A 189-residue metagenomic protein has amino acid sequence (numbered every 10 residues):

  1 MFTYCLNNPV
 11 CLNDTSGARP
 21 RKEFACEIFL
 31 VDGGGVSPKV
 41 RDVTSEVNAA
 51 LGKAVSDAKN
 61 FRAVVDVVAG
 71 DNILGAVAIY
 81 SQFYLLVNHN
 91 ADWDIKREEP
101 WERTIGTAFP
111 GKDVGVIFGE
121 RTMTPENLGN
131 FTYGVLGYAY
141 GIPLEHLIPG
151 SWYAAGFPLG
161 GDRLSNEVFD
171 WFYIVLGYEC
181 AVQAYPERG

Functional and structural regions predicted by a protein language model:
M1, G129-Y133, D170, L176: Membrane-active amphipathic alpha-helices enriched in small hydrophobic residues
M1, N7, M123, D162-R163: A generic hydrophobic-helix recognition signal that picks specific residues within alpha-helical hydrophobic
M1-F24: Short turn/helix-capping motifs enriched in Asx and small/polar residues
G17, V135-E145, E179-Q183: Catalytic Zn2+-binding segment of zinc metalloproteases
P20-F131, V135, L144-H146: Glycine-rich short-loop/terminal segments
S37-A49, L147-G189: Active-site or metal-binding loop neighborhoods of secreted/extracellular toxin and effector enzymes
